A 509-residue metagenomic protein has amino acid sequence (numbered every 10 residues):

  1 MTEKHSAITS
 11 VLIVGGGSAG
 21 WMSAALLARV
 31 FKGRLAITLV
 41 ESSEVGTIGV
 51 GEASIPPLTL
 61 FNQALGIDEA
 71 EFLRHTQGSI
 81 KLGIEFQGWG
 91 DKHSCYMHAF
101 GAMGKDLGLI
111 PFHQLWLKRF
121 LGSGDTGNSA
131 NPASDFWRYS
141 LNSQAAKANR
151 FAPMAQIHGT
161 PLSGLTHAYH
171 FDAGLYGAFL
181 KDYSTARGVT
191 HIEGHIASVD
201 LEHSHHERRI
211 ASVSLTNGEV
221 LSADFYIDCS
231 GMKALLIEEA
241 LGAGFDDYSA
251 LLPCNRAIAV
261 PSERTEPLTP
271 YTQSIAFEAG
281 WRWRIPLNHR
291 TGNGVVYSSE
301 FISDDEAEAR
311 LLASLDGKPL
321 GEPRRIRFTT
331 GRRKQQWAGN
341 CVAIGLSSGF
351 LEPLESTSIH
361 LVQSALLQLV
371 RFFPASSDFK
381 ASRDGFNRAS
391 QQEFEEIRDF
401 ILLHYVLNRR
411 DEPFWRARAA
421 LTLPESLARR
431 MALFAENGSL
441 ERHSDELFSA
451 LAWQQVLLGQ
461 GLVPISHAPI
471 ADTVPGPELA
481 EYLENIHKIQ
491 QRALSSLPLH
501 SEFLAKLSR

Functional and structural regions predicted by a protein language model:
T9-L35: N-terminal Rossmann-like FAD-binding beta1-loop-alpha1 element of flavoenzymes
A28-V50: Glycine-rich FAD pyrophosphate-binding loop
V50-S143: Dinucleotide-binding Rossmann-like beta1-alpha1 core, especially the glycine-rich loop that anchors the ADP
H158-A307, L366: Predominantly flavin-linked oxidoreductase catalytic cores and closely associated redox partners
F277-T329, S347-L361, F372-A375, F379: Conserved FAD/dinucleotide-binding core of flavoprotein oxidoreductases
G331-I397: Conserved mid-domain beta->alpha element of the FAD-binding
R371-R509: Long, low-complexity C-terminal extensions of enzymes
